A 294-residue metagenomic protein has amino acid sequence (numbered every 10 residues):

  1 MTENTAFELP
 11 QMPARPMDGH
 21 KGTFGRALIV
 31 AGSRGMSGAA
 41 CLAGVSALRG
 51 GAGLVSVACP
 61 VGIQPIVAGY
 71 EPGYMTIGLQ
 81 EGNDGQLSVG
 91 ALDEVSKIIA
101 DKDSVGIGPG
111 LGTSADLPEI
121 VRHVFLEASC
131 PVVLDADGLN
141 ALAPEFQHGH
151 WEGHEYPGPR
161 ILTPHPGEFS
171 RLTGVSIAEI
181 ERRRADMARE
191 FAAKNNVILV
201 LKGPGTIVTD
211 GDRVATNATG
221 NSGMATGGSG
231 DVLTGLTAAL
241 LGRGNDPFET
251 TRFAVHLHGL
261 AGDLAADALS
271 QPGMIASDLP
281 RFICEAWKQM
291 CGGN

Functional and structural regions predicted by a protein language model:
M1-V132, N140-I161, P166-N294: Small-residue (G/A/S/T)-rich helix-start motifs and N-terminal tracts that mark the onset
